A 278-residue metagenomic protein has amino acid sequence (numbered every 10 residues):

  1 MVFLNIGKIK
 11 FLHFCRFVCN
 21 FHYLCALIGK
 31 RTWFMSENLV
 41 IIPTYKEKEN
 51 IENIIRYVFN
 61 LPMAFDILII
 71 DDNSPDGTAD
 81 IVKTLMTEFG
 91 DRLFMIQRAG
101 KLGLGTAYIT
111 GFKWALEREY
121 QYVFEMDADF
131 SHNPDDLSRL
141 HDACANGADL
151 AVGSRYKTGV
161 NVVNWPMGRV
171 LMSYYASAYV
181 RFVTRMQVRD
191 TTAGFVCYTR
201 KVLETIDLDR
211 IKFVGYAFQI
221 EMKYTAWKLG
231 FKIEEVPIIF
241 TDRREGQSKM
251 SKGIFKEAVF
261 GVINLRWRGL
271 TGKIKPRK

Functional and structural regions predicted by a protein language model:
F3, H13, N20-E37, V183-R185 (+1 more regions): Hydrophobic helical membrane-anchoring modules
E47-N50, S74, N133: Donor nucleotide-sugar binding loop of glycosyltransferases
E47-N60: Short, well-formed alpha-helical segments that are part of the catalytic scaffolds of diverse glycosyltransferases
V58, G111, D129, T199 (+3 more regions): Residue-level signature of catalytic and energy-coupling elements of molecular machines, predominantly ATP/GTP-dependent
F59-M63, M86-R92, E119: Short helix-capping segments at alpha-helix termini
A64-S74, I96-Q97, M126: Short beta-strand/loop segment that forms part of the nucleotide-sugar
D71-D80, F130: A conserved acidic beta->alpha catalytic loop
I96-E117, Y122, P134-Y216, R243-F260: Acceptor/aglycone-binding surface of glycosyltransferases and processive sugar-polymer synthases
